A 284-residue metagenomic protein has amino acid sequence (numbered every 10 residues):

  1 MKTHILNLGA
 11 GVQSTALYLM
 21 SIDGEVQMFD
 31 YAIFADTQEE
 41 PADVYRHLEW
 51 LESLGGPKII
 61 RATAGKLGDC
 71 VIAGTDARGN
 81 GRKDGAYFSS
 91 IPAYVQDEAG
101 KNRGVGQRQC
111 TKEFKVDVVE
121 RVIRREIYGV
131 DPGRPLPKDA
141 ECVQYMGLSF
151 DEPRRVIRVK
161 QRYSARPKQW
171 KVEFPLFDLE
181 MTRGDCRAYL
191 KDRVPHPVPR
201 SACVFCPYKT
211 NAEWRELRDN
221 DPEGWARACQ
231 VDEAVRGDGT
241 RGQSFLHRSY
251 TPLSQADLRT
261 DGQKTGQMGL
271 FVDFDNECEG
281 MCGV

Functional and structural regions predicted by a protein language model:
M1-V284: Nucleotide-activated chemistry modules centered on ATP-dependent adenylation/adenylyltransferase
